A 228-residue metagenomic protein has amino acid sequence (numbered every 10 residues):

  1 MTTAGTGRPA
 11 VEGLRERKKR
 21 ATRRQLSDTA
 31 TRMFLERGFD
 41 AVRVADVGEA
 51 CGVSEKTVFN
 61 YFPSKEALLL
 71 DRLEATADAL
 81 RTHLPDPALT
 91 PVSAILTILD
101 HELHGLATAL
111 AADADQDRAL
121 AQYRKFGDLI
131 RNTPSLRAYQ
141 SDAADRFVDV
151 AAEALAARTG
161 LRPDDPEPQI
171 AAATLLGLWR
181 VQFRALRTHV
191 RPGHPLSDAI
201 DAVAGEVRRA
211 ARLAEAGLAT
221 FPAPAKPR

Functional and structural regions predicted by a protein language model:
M1-T6, R184-R228: C-terminal peripheral helix-coil segments that are non-catalytic and often amphipathic
M1-V53, L70: Basic, helix-initiating cap at the start of DNA-binding domains
T22, T76, I95, L99 (+2 more regions): Hydrophobic/aromatic residues within well-ordered alpha-helical segments
G52-F62: Short hydrophobic/aromatic patch on the recognition helix
S64-L69, A75, A79-L80: Short amphipathic alpha-helical segment with a characteristic S/N-K-E followed by hydrophobic residues
D78-F126: Hydrophobic alpha-helical connector segments
T133, D145-Q169: Hydrophobic alpha-helical bundle segments that form small-molecule/ligand-binding pockets
P168-L176, R180, A204: Short, well-structured alpha-helical segments
